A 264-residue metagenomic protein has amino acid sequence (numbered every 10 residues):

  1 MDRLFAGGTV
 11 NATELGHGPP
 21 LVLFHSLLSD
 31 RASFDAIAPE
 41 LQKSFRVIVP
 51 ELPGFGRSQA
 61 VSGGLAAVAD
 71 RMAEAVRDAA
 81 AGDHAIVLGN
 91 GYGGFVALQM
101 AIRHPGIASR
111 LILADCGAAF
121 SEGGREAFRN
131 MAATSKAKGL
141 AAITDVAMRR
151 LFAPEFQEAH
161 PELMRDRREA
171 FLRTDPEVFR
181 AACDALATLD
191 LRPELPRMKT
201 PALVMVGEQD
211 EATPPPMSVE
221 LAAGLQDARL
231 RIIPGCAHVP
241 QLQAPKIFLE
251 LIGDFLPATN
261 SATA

Functional and structural regions predicted by a protein language model:
M1-L21, Q42-R46, V76, G253-A264: Alpha/beta-hydrolase fold catalytic core
G8, D35-P39, F45-L88, E250: Active-site loop/oxyanion-hole signature of alpha/beta-hydrolase fold enzymes
S26-I37: The serine-hydrolase catalytic nucleophile loop
G89, G93, A97: Gly/Ala-rich beta-loop-alpha elbow adjacent to hydrolase catalytic centers
L98-R103, I107-G139, T144: Flexible "cap/lid" loop of the alpha/beta hydrolase fold
E122-E126, K138-R197: Conserved alpha/beta-hydrolase catalytic His-Asp/Glu region
M198, V204-V206, D210: Short beta-strand/loop motif that positions the catalytic acidic residue of the alpha/beta-hydrolase fold
C236-L249: Catalytic histidine-centered segment of alpha/beta-hydrolase-like enzymes
